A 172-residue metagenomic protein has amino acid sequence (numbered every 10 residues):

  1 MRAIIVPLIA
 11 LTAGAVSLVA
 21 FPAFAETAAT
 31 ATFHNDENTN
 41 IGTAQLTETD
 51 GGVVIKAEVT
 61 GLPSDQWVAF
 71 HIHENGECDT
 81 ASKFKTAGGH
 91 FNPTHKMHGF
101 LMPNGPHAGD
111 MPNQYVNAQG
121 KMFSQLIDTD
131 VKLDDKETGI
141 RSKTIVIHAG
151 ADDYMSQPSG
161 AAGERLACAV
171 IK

Functional and structural regions predicted by a protein language model:
M1-A10: Bacterial N-terminal signal peptides that target proteins for export
T12-A13, A23: Cleavable N-terminal signal peptides
L18-K172: N-terminal leader/targeting pre-sequences
